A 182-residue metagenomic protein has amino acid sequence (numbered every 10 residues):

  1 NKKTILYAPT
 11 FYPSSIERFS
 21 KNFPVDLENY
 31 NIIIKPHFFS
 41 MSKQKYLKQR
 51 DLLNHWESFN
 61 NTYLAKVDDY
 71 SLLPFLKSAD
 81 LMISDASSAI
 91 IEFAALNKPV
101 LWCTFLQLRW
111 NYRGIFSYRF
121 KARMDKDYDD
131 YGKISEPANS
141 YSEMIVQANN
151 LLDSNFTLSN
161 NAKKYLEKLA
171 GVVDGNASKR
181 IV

Functional and structural regions predicted by a protein language model:
N1-H55, A65, D153, V173-A177: Conserved catalytic-core segment of nucleotide-activated headgroup transferases in glycan assembly
Y7-A8, I34-K35, L81-S84, W102: Short, hydrophobic beta-strand segments that form beta-sheet elements in well-ordered domains
P9, P36, D68, T104 (+1 more regions): Residues at the C-termini of beta-strands that transition into short coil/loop
Y46-I91, L96: Donor nucleotide-activated moiety binding/catalytic core segment of transferases that use nucleotide-activated donors
S88-L169: Catalytic binding pocket for nucleotide-activated donors in carbohydrate/polymer assembly enzymes
Y141-I145, G175-V182: Short, amphipathic alpha-helical "lid/cap" segments that border enzyme active or binding sites
